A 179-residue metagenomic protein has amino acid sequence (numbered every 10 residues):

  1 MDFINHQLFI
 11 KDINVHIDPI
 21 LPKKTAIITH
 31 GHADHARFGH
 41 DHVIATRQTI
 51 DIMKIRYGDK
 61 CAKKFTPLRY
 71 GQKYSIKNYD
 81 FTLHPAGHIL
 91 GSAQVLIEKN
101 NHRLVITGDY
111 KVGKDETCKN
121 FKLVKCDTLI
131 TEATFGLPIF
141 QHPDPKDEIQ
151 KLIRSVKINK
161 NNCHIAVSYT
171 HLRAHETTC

Functional and structural regions predicted by a protein language model:
M1-I10, N14-L21, T25, G31-H164: His/Asp/Glu-rich metal-coordinating catalytic cores of metallo-dependent phosphodiesterases/hydrolases acting on
T29, T170: Conserved adenylation A10 loop of the ANL superfamily
A166-S168: Acidic, proline/serine/threonine- and glycine-rich low-complexity intrinsically disordered segments
H171-C179: Single conserved hydrophobic/aromatic residue that forms the stacking wall/gate of nucleotide- or nucleobase-binding
